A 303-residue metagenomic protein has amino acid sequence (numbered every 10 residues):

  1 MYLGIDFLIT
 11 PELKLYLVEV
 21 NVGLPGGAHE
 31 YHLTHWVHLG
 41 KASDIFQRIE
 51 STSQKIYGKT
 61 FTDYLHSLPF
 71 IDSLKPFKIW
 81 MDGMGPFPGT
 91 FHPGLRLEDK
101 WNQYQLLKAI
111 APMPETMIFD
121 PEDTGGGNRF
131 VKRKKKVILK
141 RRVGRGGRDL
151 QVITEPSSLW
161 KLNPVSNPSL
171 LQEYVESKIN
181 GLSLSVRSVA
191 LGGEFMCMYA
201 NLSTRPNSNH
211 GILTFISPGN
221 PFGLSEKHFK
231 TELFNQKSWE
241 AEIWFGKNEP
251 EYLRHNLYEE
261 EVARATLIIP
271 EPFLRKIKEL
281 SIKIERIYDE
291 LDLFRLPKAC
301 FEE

Functional and structural regions predicted by a protein language model:
M1-L24, L224-E303: Conserved metal-phosphate-binding beta-hairpin within the catalytic cores of diverse ATP-dependent phosphoryl-transfer
L8-I9, K14-Y16, K132-K135, Q151-Q236: Phosphate-binding site of ATP-dependent enzymes
K14-Y16, H29-K41: A short alpha/beta connector and helix-capping loop motif
V20, G83, R141: Residues immediately flanking
N21-H29, G147, N201-S208: Glycine-rich phosphate/pyrophosphate-binding beta-alpha loops
L24, H35, L39-T60, Y64-L65 (+2 more regions): A short, GP-enriched loop/loop-strand-helix hinge that lies immediately N-terminal to, or at the N-terminal rim
W36-L68, L202-E242, G246, E285-Y288: Active-site "cap" helix and flanking loop/linker of ATP-utilizing ligase/carboxylase catalytic domains
G89-L184: Active-site nucleotide/adenylate-binding loops and adjacent lid/helix of ATP-dependent enzymes
